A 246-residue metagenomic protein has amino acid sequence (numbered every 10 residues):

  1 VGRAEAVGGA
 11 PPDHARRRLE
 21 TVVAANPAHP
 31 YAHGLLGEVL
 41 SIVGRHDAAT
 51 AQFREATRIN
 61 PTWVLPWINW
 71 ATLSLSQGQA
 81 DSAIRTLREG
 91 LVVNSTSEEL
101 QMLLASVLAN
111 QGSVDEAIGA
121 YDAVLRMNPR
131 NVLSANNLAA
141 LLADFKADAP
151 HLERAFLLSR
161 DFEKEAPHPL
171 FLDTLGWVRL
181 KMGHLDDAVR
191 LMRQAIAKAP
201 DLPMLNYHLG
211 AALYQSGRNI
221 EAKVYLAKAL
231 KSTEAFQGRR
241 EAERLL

Functional and structural regions predicted by a protein language model:
G2, L35, N69, L103 (+4 more regions): Canonical tetratricopeptide repeat
R3-E5, E38, T72, S106 (+4 more regions): Residue-level recognition of tetratricopeptide repeat
V7, I42, S76-Q77, N110 (+3 more regions): Register position in tetratricopeptide repeats
A25, I59, V93, M127 (+3 more regions): Structural marker of alpha-solenoid helical repeat scaffolds
Y31, L65, E99, L133 (+3 more regions): Start-of-helix register in tetratricopeptide repeats
Y214-Q237: TPR/TPR-like (Sel1-like) alpha-helical repeat modules
